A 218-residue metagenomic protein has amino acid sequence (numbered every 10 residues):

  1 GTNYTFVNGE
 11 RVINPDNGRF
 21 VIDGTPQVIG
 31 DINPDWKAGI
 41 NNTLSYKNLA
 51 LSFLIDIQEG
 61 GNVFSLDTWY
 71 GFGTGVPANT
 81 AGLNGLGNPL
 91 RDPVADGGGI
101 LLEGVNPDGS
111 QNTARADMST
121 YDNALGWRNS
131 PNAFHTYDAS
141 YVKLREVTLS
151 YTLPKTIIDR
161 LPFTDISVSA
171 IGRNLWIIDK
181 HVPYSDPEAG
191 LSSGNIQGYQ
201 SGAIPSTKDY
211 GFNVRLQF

Functional and structural regions predicted by a protein language model:
E10, N14-D35, L66-Y70, G109 (+2 more regions): Outer-membrane beta-barrel domain signature, especially the mid-to-C-terminal portions of large Gram-negative OMP
W36, K47-L49, S140, P162-I166 (+1 more regions): Outer-envelope beta-barrel architecture signal
G39-N41, E146-S150, G211-N213: Membrane-embedded beta-strand positions in outer-membrane beta-barrel channels/transporters
S45, D56-Q58, I171-L175, Q217: Outer-membrane beta-barrel pore domains and translocons
N48-F53, T156-I157: Repeated loop/turn-to-beta-strand initiation elements of outer-membrane beta-barrel proteins
F53, V168-A170, V214: Membrane-embedded beta-strand positions of outer-membrane beta-barrel proteins
G60-P162, S167: Extracytoplasmic gating/loop element in the C-terminal half of outer-membrane beta-barrel translocons and assembly
V76, N88, P93-I100, V105-S110 (+2 more regions): C-terminal beta-signal and terminal closure region of outer-membrane beta-barrel proteins
